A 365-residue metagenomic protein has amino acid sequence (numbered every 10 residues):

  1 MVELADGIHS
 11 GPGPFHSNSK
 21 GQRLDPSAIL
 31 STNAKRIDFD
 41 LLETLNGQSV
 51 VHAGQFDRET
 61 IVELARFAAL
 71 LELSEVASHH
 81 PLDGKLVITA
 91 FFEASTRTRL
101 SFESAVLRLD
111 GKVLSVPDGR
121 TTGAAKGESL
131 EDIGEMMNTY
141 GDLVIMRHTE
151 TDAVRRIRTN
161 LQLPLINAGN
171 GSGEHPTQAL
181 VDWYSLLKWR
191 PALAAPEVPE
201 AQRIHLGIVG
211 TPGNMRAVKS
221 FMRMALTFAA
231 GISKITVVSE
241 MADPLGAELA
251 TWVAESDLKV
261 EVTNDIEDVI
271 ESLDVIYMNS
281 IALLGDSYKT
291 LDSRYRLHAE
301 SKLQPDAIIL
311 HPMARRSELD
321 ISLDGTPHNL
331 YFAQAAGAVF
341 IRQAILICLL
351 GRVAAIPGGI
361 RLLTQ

Functional and structural regions predicted by a protein language model:
E3-L100, I360: Positively charged, low-complexity intrinsically disordered leader regions
A53-P81, S172-A201: Short N-terminal or domain-adjacent regulatory/targeting segments
H80-L187, R316-I321: Phosphate/diphosphate ligand-binding glycine-rich loop within oxidoreductases
F92-L107, K188-M278: Glycine-rich phosphate/diphosphate-binding loop of Rossmann-like nucleotide-binding domains
L163, A230-S233, L303-I308: A short helix->loop->beta-strand "cap" motif at the edges of active sites that frequently abuts
A254-N329: Rossmann-like adenosine-cofactor binding region
D306-A307, P312-Q365: Adenosine-phosphate binding glycine-rich loop
